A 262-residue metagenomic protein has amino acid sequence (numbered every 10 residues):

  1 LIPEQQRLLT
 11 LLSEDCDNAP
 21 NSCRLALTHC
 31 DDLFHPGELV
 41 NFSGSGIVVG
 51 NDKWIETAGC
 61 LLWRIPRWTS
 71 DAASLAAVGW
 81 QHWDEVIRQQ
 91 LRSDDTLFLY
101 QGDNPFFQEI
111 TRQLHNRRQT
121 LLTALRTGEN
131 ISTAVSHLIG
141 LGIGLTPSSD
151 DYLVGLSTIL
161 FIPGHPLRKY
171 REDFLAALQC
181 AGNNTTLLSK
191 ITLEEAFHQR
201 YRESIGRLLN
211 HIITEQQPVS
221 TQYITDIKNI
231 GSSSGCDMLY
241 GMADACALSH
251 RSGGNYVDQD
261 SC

Functional and structural regions predicted by a protein language model:
L1-G128, S132-G140, G144-S149, L160 (+3 more regions): Phosphate/adenylate-binding glycine loop and adjacent helical scaffold
G140, E172-A176, D226: S-adenosylmethionine-dependent methyltransferases
I143-L160, S234-C246: Conserved phosphate/anionic-ligand binding catalytic regions in large, soluble enzymes, centered on
D150-L153, I162-A177: Short acidic alpha-helical/loop segments enriched in Asp/Glu that coordinate divalent cations
F174-L178, T185-S189: Small-residue-rich helix-loop
L193-H198, L208-I212: Short, glycine/charged-rich beta-strand-loop motifs at protein surfaces that mediate ligand recognition and catalysis
S204-C262: Acidic, carboxylate-rich catalytic segments that either coordinate divalent cations
